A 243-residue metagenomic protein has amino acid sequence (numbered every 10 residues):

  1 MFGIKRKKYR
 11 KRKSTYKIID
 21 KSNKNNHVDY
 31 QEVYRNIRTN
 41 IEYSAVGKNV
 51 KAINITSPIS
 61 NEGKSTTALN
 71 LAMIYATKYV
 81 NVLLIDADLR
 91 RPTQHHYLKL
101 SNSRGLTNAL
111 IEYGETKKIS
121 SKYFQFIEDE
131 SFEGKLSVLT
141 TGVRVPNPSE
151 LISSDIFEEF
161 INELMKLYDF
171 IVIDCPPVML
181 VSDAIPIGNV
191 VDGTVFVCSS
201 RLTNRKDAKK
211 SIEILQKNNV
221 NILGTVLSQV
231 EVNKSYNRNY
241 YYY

Functional and structural regions predicted by a protein language model:
M1-I41, K206-Y243: C-terminal lobe/tail of nucleotide-utilizing enzymes
S14-K17, K135-V143: Short, basic/glycine-rich phosphate-binding loops at helix/coil junctions that contact nucleotide phosphates
K24-N25, H96, S103-G114, V143-S153 (+1 more regions): Flexible beta-alpha connector loops of hexameric P-loop NTPases
H27-H96: Walker A/P-loop phosphate-binding motif and the immediately C-terminal alpha-helix
I37, I55, D86-D88, A109 (+5 more regions): Residue-level signature of catalytic and energy-coupling elements of molecular machines, predominantly ATP/GTP-dependent
E42, V46, A76, K99 (+4 more regions): Signal for well-folded cores of large energy- and translation-related assemblies
K78-V138: Phosphate-binding loop that captures ATP/GTP phosphates
S149-Y243: Conserved catalytic-core segment of NTP-binding enzymes
